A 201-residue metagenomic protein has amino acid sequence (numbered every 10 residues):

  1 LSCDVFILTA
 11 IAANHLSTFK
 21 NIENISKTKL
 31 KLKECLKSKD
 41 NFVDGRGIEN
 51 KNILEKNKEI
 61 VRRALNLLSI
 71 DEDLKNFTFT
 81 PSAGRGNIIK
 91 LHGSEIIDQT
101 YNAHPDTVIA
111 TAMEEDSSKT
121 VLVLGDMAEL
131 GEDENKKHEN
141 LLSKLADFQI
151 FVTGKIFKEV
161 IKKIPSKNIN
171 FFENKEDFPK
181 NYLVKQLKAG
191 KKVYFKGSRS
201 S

Functional and structural regions predicted by a protein language model:
L1-E49, A128-E129, D133: Flexible active-site lid/hinge loop adjacent to a nucleotide/diphosphate and Mg2+-phosphate binding pocket
T18, L30, G47-K56, I60-S201: ATP-dependent carboxylate-amine ligase
